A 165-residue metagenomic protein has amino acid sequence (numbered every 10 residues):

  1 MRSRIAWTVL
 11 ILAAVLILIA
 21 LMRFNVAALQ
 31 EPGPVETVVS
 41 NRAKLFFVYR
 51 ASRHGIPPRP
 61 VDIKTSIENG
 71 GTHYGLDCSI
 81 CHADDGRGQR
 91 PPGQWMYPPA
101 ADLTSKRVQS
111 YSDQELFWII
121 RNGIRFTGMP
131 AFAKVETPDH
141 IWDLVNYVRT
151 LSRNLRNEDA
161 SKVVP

Functional and structural regions predicted by a protein language model:
R2-E68, F132-V148, P165: Periplasmic c-type cytochrome electron-transfer domains
K64-R87, L116: Sequence/structural segment immediately N-terminal to covalent heme-attachment motifs in c-type and related
H73, E136, R153-E158: Short sequence/structural segments immediately N-terminal
H82, R149-S152: Protein kinase-like catalytic domain
G86, R125, S152-R156: Activation segment of ePK-like protein kinases, specifically the conserved APE
Q89-P91: Short acidic/His/Gly/Ser-rich catalytic and metal-binding motifs that mark active-site loops of diverse hydrolases
W95-R149: Extracytoplasmic electron-transfer domains, predominantly the class I c-type cytochrome c fold
N157-P165: Extracytoplasmic/periplasmic copper-protein system
